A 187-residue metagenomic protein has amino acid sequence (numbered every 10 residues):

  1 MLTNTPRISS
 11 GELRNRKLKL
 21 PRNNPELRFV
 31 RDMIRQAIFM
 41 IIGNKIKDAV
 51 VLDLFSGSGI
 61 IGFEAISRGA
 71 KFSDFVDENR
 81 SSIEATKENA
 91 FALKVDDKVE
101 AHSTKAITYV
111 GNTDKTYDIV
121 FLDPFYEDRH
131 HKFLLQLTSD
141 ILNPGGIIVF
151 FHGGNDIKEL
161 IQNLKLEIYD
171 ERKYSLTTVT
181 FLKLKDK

Functional and structural regions predicted by a protein language model:
M1-K187: Class I S-adenosyl-L-methionine-dependent methyltransferase catalytic core
